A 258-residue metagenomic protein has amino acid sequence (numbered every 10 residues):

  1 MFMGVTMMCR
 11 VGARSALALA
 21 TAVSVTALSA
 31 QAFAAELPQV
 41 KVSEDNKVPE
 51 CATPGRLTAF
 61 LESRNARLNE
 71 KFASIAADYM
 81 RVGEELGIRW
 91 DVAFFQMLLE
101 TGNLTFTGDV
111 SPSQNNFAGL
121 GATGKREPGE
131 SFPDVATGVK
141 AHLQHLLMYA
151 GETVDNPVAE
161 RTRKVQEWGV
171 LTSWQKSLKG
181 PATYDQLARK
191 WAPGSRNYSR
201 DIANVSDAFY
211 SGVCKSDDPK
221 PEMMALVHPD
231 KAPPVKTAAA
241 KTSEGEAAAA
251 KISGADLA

Functional and structural regions predicted by a protein language model:
F2, C9, Q31-A258: Catalytic cores of secreted/periplasmic lytic hydrolases that degrade extracellular macromolecules
V5-A18: Bacterial N-terminal signal peptides that target proteins for export
L17, S24-T26, P112: A generic structural signal for short, solvent-exposed coil/turn residues that cap or connect secondary-structure
V23-F33: C-terminal segment of classical bacterial N-terminal signal peptides
